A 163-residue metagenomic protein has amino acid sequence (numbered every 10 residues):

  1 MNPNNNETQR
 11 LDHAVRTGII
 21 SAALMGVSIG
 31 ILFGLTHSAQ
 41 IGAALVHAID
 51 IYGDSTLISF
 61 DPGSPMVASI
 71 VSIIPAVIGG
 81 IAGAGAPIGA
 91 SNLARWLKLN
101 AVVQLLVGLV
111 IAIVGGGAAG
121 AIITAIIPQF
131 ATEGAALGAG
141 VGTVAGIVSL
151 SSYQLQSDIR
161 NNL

Functional and structural regions predicted by a protein language model:
M1-E7, L155-L163: Short, charged juxtamembrane terminal tails flanking transmembrane helices
N4-E7, R16, S55: Intrinsically disordered/low-complexity terminal segments and short unstructured peptides
N5, N100, L150-S152: A composition/secondary-structure signal for short, hydrophobic, low-basic-content segments with alpha-helix propensity
R10-A43, S64-S91, Q104-A125, F130 (+1 more regions): Small-residue-enriched transmembrane alpha-helices
A39, Y52-T56, L163: Short, flexible helical or helix-coil boundary motifs
A44-V67: Perimembrane loop-to-helix junctions flanking transmembrane segments
L93-V103: Membrane interface segments of multi-pass transport proteins and intramembrane proteases
